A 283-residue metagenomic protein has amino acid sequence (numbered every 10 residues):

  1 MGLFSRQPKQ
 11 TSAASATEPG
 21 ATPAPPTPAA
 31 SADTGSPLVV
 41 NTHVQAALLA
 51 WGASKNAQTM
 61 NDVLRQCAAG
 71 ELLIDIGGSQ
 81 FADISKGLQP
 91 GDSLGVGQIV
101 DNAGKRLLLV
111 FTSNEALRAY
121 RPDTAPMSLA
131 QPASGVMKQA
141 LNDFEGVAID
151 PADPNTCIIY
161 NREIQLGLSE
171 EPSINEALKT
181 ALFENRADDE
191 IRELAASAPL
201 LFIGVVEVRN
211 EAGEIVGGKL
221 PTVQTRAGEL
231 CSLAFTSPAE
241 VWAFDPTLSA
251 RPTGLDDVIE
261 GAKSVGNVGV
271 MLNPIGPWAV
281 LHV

Functional and structural regions predicted by a protein language model:
G2-V283: An interfacial alpha-helical scaffold signature
